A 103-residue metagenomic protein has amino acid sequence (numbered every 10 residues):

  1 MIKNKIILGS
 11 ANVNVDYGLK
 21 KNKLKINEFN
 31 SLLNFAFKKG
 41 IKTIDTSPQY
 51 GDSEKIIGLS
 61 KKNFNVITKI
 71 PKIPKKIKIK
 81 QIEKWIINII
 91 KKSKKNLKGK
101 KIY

Functional and structural regions predicted by a protein language model:
M1-N65: N-terminal binding-site loop/beta-alpha segment at the start of enzyme catalytic domains that lines or forms
S10, T68-K69, I102-Y103: Short beta-strands and strand-loop turn motifs
V13, K72, G99: Flexible cofactor-recognition loop at the NAD(P)H-binding site of Rossmann-like short-chain dehydrogenase/reductase
D16, K20, I73-K78: Short coil/turn segments at secondary-structure junctions
Y17, L24, K80-Y103: Glycine/proline-rich, positively charged, aromatic-decorated active-site loop/lid region on the catalytic face
T43-S47, K75-E83: Short gly/ser-rich anion-binding loops that grip negatively charged ligand groups
N63-I77: A short, structured active-site edge motif that brings together acidic residues
